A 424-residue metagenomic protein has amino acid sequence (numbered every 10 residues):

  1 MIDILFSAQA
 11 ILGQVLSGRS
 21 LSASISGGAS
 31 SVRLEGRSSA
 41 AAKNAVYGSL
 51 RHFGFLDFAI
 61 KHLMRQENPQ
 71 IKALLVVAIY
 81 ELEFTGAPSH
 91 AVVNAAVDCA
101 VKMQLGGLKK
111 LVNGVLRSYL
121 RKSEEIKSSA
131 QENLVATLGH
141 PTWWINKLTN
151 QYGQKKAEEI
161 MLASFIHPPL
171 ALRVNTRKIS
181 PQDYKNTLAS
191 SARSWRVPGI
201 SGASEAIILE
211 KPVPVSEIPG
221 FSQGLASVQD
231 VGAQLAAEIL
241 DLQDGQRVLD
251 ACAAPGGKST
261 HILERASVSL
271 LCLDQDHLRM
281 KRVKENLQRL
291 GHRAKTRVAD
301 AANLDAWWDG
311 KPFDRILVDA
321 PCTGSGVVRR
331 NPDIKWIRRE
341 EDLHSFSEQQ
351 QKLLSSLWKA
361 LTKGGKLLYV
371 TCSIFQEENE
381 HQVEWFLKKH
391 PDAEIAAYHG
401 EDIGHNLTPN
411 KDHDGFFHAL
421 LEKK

Functional and structural regions predicted by a protein language model:
M1-K424: S-adenosylmethionine
